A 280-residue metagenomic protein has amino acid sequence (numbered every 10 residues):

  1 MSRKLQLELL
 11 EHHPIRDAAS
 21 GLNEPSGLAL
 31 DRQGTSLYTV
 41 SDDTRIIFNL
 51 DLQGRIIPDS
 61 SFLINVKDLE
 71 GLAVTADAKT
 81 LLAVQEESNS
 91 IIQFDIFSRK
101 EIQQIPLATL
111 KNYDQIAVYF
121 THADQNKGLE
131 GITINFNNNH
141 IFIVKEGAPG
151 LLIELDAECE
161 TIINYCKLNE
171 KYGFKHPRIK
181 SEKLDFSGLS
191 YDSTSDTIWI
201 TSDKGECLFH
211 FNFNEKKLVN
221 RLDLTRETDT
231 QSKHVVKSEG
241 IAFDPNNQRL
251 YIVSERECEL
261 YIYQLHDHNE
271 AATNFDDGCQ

Functional and structural regions predicted by a protein language model:
S2-R3, Y38-S61: Beta-propeller domains
Q6-S20, F62-I64, I102-Q125, I162-E182 (+2 more regions): Surface-exposed loop and turn segments in beta-propeller and other repeat-based domains that flank or scaffold
A19-R32, N65-A76, K111-N137, H176-S193 (+1 more regions): Beta-rich, blade/repeat-based domains predominating in secreted/periplasmic proteins but also intracellular
T39-D43, A83-E87, Q125, I143-G147 (+2 more regions): Conserved beta-strand positions in repeat-built beta-propeller and related beta-rich domains
D51-R55, D95-R99, D156-E160, N212-K216 (+1 more regions): Short loop/turn segments that connect beta-strands within beta-propeller blades
R178-N214: Loop/turn-rich, solvent-exposed surfaces of beta-rich toroidal or solenoidal domains
G240-Q280: Blade-level signature of beta-propeller repeat domains, shared across WD40, Kelch, NHL, RCC1 and BNR/Asp-box propellers
